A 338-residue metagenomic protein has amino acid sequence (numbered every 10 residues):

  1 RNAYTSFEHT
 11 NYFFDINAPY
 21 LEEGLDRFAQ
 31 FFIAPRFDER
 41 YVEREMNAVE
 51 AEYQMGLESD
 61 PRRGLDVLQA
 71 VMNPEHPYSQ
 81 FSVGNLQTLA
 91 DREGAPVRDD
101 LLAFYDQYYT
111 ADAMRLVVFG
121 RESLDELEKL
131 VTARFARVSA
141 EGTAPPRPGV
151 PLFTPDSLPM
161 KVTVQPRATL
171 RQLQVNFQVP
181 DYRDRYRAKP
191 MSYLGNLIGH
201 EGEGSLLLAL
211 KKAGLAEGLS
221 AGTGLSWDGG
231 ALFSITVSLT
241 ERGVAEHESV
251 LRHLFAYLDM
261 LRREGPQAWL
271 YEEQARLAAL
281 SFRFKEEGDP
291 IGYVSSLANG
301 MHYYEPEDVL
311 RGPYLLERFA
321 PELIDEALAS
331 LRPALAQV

Functional and structural regions predicted by a protein language model:
R1-F104, F153, L158-P159, V175 (+4 more regions): Acidic/histidine-enriched segments that form metal/cofactor-coordinating and catalytic pocket/exosite environments
F7-N11, R44, R98, A111-A113 (+3 more regions): Extracytoplasmic
I16-A18, G120-E122, V179-Y182, V237-A245 (+1 more regions): A generic structural motif
A70-M114, P148-P151, D181-R183, T236-A245 (+1 more regions): Histidine-acidic residue clusters that define the catalytic metal-binding segment of zinc metallopeptidase domains
P74, Y78-S82, R115-R171, V179-D181 (+2 more regions): An aromatic/glycine/proline-enriched structural segment found at the starts of mature extracellular/organellar domains
V117-G120, L270-V338: C-terminal regions of mature proteins
T169-P180, D184-R185, K189, R332: Polar, glycine-rich mid-to-C-terminal structural blocks that act as macromolecule-binding/assembly scaffolds
L173-N176, A231-L239: Short, hydrophobic beta-strand segments
